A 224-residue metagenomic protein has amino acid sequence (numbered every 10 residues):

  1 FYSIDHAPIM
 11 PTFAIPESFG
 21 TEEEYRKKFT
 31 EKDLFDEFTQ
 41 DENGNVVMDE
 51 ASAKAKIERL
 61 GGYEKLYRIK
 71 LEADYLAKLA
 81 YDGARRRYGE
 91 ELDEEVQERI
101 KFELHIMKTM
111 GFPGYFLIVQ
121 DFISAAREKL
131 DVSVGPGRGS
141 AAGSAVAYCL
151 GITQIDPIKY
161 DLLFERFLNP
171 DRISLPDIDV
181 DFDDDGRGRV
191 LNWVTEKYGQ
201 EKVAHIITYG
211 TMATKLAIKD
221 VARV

Functional and structural regions predicted by a protein language model:
F1-V224: Phosphodiester-processing cores and adjacent nucleic acid-binding clamps
